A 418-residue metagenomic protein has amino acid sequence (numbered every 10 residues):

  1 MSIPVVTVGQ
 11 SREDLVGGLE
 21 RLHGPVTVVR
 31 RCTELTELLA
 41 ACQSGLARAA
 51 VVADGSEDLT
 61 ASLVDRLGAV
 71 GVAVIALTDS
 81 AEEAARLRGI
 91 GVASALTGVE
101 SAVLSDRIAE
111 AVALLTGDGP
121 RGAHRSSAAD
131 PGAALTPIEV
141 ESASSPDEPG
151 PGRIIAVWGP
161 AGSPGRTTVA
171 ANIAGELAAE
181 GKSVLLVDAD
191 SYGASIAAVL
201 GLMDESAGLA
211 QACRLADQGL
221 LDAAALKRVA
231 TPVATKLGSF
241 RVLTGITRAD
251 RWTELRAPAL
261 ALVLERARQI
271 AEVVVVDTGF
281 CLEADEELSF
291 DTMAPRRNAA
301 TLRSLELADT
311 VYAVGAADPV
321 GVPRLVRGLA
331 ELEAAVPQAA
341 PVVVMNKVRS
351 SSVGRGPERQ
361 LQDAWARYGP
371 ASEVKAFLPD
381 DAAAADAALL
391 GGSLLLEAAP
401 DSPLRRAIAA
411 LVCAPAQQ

Functional and structural regions predicted by a protein language model:
M1-I154, D204, R214-L220, A334 (+4 more regions): Acidic-aromatic/histidine active-site loop/patch
D147-Y192, I196-V199, A259-L260, R266-A267: Walker A/P-loop phosphate-binding motif and the immediately C-terminal alpha-helix
L177-V242, L264, D291, K375: Phosphate-binding loop that captures ATP/GTP phosphates
K236-P295: Phosphate-binding/switch loop-helix module in NTP-utilizing enzymes
G279-D318: Inter-motif core of Ras-like GTPase G domains
T301, V322-Q338: Conserved C-terminal guanine-recognition region of P-loop GTPase G domains, centered on the G4
K347-R359, D363-L395, I408: Beta-strand-loop-alpha "switch" segments that mediate conformational coupling across diverse proteins
L390-Q418: NTP-binding/hydrolysis catalytic cores, primarily Walker-type P-loop NTPases
